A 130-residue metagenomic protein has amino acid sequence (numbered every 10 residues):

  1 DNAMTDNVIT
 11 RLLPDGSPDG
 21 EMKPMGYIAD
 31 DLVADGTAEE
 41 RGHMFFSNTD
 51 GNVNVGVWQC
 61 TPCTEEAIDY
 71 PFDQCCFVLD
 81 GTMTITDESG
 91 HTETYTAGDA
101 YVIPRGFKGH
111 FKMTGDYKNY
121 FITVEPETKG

Functional and structural regions predicted by a protein language model:
D1-N52: A short, N-terminal "cap"/entry segment at the start of jelly-roll beta-barrel domains of the cupin/DSBH fold
H43, S47, G51-Y70, P104-R105: Conserved short histidine dyad/triad with adjacent acidic residue
C60, Y70-I85: Short, conserved beta-strand element in jelly-roll/cupin
C63, D73, D80, G90 (+2 more regions): A generic structural motif
A67, I85, N119-F121: Short hydrophobic/aromatic-rich beta-strand segments that constitute the beta-sheet cores of beta-sandwich/beta-barrel
T86-E88, K112: A generic structural motif
S89-R105: Short acidic-glycine-tyrosine-enriched beta hairpin
R105-K129: Ligand-binding loop in jelly-roll beta-barrel domains
